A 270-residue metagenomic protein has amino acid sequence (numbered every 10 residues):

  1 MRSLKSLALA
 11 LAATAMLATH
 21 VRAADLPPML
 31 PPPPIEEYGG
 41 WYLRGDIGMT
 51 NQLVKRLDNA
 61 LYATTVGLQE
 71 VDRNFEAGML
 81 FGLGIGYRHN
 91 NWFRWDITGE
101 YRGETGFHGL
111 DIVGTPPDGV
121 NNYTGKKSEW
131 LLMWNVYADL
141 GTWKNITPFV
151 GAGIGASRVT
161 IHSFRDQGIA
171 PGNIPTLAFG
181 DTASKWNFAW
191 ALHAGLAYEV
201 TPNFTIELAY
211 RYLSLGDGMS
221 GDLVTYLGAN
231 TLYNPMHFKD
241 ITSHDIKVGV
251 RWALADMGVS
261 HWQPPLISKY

Functional and structural regions predicted by a protein language model:
M1-A8: Bacterial N-terminal signal peptides that target proteins for export
T19-A23: Sec/Tat signal peptide C-region and signal peptidase I cleavage site
I35-L53: Transmembrane beta-strand segments of Gram-negative outer membrane beta-barrel proteins
G40-Y42, E76-F81, E129-M133, T147 (+2 more regions): Transmembrane beta-barrel architecture of outer-membrane proteins
G45-M49, L83-Y87, I97-G99, W134-A138 (+4 more regions): Residues on the lipid-exposed face of transmembrane beta-strands in outer-membrane beta-barrel proteins
Q52-E76, E100-L131, S157-N187, L215-D245 (+1 more regions): Extracellular/periplasm-exposed beta-strand and loop segments of Gram-negative cell-envelope proteins, dominated by
W92-W95, K144-I146, Y198, N203-I206 (+1 more regions): Repeated loop/turn-to-beta-strand initiation elements of outer-membrane beta-barrel proteins
D240-Y270: Outer-membrane beta-barrel "beta-signal"
